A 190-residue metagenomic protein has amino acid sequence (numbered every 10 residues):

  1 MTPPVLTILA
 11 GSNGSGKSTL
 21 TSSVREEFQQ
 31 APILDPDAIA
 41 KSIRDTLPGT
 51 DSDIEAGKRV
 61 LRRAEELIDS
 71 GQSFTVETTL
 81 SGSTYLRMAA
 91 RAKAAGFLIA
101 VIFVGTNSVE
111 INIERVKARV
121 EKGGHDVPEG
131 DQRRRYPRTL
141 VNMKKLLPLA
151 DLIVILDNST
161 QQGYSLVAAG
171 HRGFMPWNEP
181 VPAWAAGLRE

Functional and structural regions predicted by a protein language model:
T2-T7, S70-Q72: Pre-Walker A (Motif I) flank of P-loop NTPase domains
S12-N13: The conserved Walker
G16: Conserved glycine(s) of the Walker
T19-Q72: Conserved substrate/cofactor phosphate-moiety recognition/catalytic segment in nucleotide-dependent phosphotransferases
I33, V101, I153-I155: Conserved beta-strand scaffold positions in the cores of enzyme catalytic domains, especially in NTP/NDP-utilizing
E55-T106, T139, L146: Glycine-rich phosphate-binding loop used to anchor ATP phosphates in small-molecule kinases, encompassing both
A95-N142: A glycine- and Lys/Arg-enriched "phosphate-lid" helix/loop adjacent to the NTP-binding pocket of small-molecule kinases
K145-E190: NTP-dependent small-molecule kinase module
